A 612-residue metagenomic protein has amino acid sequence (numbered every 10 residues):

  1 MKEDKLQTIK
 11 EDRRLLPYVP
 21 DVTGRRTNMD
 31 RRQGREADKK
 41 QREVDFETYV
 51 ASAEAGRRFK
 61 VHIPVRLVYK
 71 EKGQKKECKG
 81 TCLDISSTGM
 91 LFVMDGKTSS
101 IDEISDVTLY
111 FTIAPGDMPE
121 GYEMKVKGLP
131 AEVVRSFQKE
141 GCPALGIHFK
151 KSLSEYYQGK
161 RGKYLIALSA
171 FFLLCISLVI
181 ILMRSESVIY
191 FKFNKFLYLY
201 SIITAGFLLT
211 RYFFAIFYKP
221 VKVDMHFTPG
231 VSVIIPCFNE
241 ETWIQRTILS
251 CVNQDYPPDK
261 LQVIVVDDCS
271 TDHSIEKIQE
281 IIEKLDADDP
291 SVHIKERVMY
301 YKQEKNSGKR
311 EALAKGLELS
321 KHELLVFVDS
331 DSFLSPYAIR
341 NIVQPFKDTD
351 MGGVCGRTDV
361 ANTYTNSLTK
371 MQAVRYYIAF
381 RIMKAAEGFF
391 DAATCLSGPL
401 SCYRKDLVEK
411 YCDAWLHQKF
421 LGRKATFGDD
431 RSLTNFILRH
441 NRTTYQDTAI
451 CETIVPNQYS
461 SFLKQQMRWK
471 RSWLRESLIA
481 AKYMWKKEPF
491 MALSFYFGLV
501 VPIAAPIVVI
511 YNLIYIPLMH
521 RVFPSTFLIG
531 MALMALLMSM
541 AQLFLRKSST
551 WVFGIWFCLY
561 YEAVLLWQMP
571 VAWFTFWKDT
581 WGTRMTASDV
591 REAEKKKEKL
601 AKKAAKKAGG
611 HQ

Functional and structural regions predicted by a protein language model:
M1-I85, V93-T98, R161-L178: N-terminal helix initiation/capping motif
F59-V65, S99-D117: Short coil-to-beta transition motif at edge beta-strands of beta-rich domains
C78-T81, K127-S136: Short beta-strand-centered aromatic/proline hotspots
M90-M94, V134-F149, L313: Short, solvent-exposed secondary-structure boundary/capping segments
T108, G128, E140-Q158, W473-E488: Cytosolic juxtamembrane N-terminal segments of multi-pass membrane proteins
P115-V126: Short, Lys/Arg- and Gly-enriched loop/turn segments at beta-strand edges
I181-Y218, K222-H226, F497-T580: Membrane-embedded multi-pass helical conduit in multi-pass membrane proteins, especially envelope-biosynthetic
V223-W485, H611-Q612: Non-transmembrane catalytic domains and loops of membrane-associated enzymes and transporters that build or traffic
